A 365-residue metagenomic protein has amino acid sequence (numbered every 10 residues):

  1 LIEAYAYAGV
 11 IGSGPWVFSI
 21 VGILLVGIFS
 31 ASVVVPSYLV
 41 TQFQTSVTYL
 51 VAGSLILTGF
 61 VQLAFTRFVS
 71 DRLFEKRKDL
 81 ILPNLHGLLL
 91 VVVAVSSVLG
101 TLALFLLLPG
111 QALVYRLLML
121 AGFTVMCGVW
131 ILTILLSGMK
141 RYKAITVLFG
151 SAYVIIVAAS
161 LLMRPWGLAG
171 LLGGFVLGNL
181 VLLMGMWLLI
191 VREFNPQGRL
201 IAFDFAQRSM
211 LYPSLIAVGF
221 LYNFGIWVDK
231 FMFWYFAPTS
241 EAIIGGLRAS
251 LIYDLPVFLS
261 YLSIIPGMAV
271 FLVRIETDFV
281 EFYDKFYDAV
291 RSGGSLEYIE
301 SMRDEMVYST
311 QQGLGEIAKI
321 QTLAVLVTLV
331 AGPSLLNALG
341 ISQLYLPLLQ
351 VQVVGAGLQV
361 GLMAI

Functional and structural regions predicted by a protein language model:
L1-I23, T41-F43, F203-L215, D304-G315: N-terminal membrane topogenesis motif
E3-T58, L221-D229: Signature of the first transmembrane helix
T45-L113: Membrane helical hairpin/interfacial module
T48-G53, L89-A94, L102-L136, T146 (+1 more regions): Alpha-helical transmembrane segments of multi-pass membrane proteins
L73-L85, D254-N337: Specific pore-lining/lateral-gate transmembrane helices of multi-pass inner-membrane transport and insertion machines
V91-L120, L172-I190, I320-V325: Short alpha-helical transmembrane segments in multi-pass integral membrane proteins
L148-R192: Hydrophobic alpha-helical transmembrane segments
G178, L182-F279: Transmembrane helical elements of multi-pass membrane transporters/channels
